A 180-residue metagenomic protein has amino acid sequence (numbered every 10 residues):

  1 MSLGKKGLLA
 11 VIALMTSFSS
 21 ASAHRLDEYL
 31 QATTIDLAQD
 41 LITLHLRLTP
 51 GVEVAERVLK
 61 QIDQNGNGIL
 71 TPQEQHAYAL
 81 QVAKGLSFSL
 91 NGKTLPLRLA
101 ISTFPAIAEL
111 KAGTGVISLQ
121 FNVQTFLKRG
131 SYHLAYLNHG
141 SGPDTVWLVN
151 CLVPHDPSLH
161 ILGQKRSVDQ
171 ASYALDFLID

Functional and structural regions predicted by a protein language model:
M1-K6: Positively charged n-region of N-terminal signal peptides that target proteins for export
G7-S17: Bacterial N-terminal signal peptides
S22-D180: N-terminal soluble domains immediately following signal/targeting peptides that reside in extracytoplasmic
